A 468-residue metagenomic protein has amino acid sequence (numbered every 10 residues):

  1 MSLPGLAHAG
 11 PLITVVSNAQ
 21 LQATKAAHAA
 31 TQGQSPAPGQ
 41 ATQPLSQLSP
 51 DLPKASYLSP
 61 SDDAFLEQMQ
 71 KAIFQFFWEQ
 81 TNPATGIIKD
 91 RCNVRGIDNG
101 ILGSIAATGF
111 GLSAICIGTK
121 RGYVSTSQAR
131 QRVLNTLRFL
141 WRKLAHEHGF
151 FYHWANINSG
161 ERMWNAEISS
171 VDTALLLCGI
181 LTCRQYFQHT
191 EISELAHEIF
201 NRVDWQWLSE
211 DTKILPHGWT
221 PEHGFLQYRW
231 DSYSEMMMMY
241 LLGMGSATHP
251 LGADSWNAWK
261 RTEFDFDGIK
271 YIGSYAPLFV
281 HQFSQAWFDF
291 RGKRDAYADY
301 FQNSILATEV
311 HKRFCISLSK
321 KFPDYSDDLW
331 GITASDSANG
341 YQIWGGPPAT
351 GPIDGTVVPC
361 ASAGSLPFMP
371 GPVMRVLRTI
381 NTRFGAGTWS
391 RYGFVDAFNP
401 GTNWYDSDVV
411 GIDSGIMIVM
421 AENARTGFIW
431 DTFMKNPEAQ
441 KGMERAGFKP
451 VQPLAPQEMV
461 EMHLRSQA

Functional and structural regions predicted by a protein language model:
M1-A19: N-terminal export signals
I13-S17, L21, H28, R465-A468: Intrinsically disordered, low-structural-confidence terminal and linker regions
N18-A23, T126-Q128: Short alpha-helical interface patches
A26-A29, Q40: Low-complexity, acidic Ser/Thr/Pro-rich repeat tracts that form intrinsically disordered stalk/linker regions of very
P36-G39, P44-A468: Ser/Thr/Asn(+Pro)-rich, low-complexity disordered segments
